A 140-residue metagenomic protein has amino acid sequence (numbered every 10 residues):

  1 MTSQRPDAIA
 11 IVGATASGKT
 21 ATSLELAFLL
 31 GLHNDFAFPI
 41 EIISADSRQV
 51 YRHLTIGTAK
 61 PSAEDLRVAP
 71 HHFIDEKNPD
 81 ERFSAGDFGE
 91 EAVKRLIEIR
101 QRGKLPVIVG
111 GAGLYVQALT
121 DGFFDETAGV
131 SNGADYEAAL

Functional and structural regions predicted by a protein language model:
M1-L140: Phosphate/pyrophosphate-binding catalytic cores of soluble transferases and nucleic-acid-acting enzymes
